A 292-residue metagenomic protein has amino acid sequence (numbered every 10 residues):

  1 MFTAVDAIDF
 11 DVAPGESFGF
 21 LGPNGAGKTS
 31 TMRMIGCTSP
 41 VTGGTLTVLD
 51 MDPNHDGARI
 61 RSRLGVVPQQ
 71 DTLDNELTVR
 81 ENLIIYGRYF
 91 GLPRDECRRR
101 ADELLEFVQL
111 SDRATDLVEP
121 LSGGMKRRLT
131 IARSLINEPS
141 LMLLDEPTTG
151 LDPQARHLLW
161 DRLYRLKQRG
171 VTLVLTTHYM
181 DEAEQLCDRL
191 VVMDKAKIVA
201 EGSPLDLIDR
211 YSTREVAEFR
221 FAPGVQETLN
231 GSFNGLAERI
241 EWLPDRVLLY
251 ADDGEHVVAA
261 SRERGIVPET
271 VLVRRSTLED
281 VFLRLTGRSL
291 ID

Functional and structural regions predicted by a protein language model:
G44-D52, R59-I60: Conserved ABC transporter NBD signature motif
I84, R88, D95-R113: Conserved ABC ATPase "signature" region
L117-L121: Conserved ABC ATPase signature
E138: Conserved catalytic motifs of ABC-family nucleotide-binding domains
M142-D145: Catalytic Walker B motif of ABC-type/P-loop ATPase nucleotide-binding domains
W160-D252: ABC transporter nucleotide-binding domain
